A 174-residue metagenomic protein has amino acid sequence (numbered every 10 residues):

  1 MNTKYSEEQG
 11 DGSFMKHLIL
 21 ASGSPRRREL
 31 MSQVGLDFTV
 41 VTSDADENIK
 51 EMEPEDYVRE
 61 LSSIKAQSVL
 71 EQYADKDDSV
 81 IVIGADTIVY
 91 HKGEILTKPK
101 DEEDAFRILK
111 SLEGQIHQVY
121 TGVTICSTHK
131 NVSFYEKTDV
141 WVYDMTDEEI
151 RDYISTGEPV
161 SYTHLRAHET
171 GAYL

Functional and structural regions predicted by a protein language model:
Y5-F14: Short, Lys/Arg-enriched N-terminal segments with co-localized hydrophobic residues within the first ~10-30 amino acids
E8, H164-L174: Residue-level detector of conserved catalytic or cofactor/ligand-binding positions in enzyme active sites
K16-I19, V40, E53-R166: Anionic-ligand binding patches
K16-L36: N-terminal beta1-alpha1 ligand-phosphate binding loop
T39-D46: A short beta-strand-loop structural module common to alpha/beta enzyme folds
N48-K50: Generic structural signal for helix capping and beta-alpha/helix-loop junctions
